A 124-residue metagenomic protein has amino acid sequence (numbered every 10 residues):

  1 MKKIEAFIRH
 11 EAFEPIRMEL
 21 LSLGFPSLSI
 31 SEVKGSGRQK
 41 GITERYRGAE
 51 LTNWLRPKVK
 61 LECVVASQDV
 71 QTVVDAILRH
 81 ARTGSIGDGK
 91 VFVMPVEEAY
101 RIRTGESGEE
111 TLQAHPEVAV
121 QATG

Functional and structural regions predicted by a protein language model:
M1-G124: Positively charged, small/polar-rich N-terminal and surface patches that mediate targeting and assembly and bind
